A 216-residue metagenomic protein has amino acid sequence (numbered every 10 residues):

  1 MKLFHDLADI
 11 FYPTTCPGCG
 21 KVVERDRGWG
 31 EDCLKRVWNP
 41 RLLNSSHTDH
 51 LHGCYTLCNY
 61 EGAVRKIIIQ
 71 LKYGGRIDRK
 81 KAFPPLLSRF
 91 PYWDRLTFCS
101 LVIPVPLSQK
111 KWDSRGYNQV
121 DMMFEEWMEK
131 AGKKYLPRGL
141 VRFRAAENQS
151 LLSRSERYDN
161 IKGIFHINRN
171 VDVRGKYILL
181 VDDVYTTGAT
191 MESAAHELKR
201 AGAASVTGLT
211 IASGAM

Functional and structural regions predicted by a protein language model:
M1-M216: Glycine-rich phosphate/pyrophosphate-handling loop used in enzymes and phosphotransfer proteins
